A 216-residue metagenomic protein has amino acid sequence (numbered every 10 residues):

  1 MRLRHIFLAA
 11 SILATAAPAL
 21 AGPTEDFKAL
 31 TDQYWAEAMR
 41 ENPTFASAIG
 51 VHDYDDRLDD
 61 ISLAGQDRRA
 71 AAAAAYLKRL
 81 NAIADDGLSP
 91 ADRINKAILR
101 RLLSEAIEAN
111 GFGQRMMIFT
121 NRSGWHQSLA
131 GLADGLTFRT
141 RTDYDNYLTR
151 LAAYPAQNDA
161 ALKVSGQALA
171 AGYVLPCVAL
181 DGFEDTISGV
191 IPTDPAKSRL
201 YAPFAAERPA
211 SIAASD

Functional and structural regions predicted by a protein language model:
M1-F7: Bacterial N-terminal signal peptides that target proteins for export
I12-L13: Short, linear, compositionally biased motifs with a strong N-terminal bias
A16-A17: N-terminal signal peptide c-region/cleavage motif recognized by signal peptidases
A21-D216: N-terminal maturation segment of proteins
